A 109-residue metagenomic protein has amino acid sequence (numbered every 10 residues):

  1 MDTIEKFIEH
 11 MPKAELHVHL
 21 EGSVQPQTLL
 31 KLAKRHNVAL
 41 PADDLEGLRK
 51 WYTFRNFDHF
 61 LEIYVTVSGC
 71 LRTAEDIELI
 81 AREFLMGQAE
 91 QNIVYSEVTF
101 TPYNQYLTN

Functional and structural regions predicted by a protein language model:
M1-N109: Metal-cofactor-binding active-site regions of metalloenzymes
